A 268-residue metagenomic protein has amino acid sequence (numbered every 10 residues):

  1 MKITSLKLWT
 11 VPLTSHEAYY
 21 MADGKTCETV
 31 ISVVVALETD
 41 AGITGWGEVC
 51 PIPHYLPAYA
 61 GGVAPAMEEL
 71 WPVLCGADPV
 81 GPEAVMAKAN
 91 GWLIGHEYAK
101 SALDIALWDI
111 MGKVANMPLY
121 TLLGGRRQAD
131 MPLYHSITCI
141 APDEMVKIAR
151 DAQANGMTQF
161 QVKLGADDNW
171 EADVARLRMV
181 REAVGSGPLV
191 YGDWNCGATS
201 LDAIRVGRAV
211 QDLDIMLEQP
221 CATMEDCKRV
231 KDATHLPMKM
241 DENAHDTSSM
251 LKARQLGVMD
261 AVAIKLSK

Functional and structural regions predicted by a protein language model:
M1-T44, C50-H54: Structured beta-strand/loop patches that form or line metal/cofactor-binding pockets in enzymes
I3, V35, G42, L70 (+7 more regions): Conserved, mostly hydrophobic/aromatic
S5, E38-V114: Metal- or metallocofactor-binding catalytic centers and their adjacent structured scaffolds across diverse enzyme
C27, H96-D104, I140-V146: Glycine-rich anion/phosphate-binding loops
V114-C139, V230: N-terminal small/glycine-rich loop or linker at the start of catalytic domains across soluble metabolic enzymes
A129-M145, W194-T199, K239: Active-site mouth loops of central-metabolism enzymes
A152-K163: Catalytic domains of carbohydrate-active enzymes, especially glycoside hydrolases
L164-K268: Catalytic core of soluble alpha/beta enzymes
